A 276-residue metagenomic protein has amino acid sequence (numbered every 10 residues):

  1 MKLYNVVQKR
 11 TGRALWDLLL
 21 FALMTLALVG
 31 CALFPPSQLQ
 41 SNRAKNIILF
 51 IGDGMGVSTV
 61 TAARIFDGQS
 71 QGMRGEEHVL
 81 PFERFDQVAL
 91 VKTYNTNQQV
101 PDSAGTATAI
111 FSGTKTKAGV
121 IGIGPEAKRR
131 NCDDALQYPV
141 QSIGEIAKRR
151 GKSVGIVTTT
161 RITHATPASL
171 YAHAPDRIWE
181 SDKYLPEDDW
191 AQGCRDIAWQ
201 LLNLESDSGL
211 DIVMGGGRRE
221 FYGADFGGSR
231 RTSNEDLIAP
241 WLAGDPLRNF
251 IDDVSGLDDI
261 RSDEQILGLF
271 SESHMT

Functional and structural regions predicted by a protein language model:
M1-G12: N-terminal secretory signal peptides that target proteins for export/translocation
N5-V6, L18, Q87: Short linear motifs in intrinsically disordered/low-complexity regions
R13-M24: Sec-dependent N-terminal signal peptides
V29-G30: C-terminal motif of bacterial Sec signal peptides marking the signal peptidase cleavage site
L33-Q265, E272-S273: N-terminal catalytic scaffold of extracellular/periplasmic and nuclease hydrolases that process anionic headgroups
T276: Metal-dependent catalytic core segments for phosphate chemistry
